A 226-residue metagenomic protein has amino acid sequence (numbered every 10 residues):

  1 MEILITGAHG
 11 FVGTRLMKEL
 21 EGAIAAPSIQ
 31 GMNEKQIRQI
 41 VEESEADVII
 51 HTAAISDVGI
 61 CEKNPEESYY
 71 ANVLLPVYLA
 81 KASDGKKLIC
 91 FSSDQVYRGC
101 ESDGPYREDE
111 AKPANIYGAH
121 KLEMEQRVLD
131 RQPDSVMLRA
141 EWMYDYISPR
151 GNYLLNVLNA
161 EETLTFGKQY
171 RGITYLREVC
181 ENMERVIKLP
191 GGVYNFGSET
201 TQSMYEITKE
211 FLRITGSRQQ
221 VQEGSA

Functional and structural regions predicted by a protein language model:
I3-L20: N-terminal Rossmann NAD(P)H-binding glycine-rich loop of SDR-like oxidoreductase domains
T6, I49-A53, L88-D94, L138-A140: SDR active-site strand-loop-helix element
E21-I40: Adenosine-cofactor binding site in Rossmann-like domains, unifying the SAM/SAH pocket of S-adenosylmethionine-dependent
M32, K63, E67-L75, E108-A111 (+1 more regions): Glycine-rich NAD(P)-binding loop of the Rossmann-fold in SDR/ketoreductase-type enzymes
E34-A71, A82: NAD(P)H-binding glycine-rich loop region in Rossmannoid oxidoreductase-like domains and their noncatalytic homologs
V77-A114: Conserved Rossmann-fold NAD(P)-dependent oxidoreductase catalytic core, especially the SDR/UDP-sugar
Q126-G172, L176-E178: NAD(P)-dependent short-chain dehydrogenase/reductase
N182-A226: Mid/C-terminal beta-alpha module of Rossmann-like enzyme folds, strongest in SDR-family dehydrogenases/epimerases
